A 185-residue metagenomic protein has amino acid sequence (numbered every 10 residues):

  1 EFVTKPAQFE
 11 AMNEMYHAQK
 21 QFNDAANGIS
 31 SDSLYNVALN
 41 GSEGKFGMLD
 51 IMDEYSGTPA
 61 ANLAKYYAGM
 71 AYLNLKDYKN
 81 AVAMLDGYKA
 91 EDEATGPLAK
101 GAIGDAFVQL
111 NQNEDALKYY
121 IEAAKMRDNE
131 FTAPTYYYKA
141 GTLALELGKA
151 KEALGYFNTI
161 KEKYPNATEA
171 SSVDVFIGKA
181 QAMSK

Functional and structural regions predicted by a protein language model:
K5-P6, E54-A61, L75, K89-P97 (+2 more regions): Short solvent-exposed coil/turn linkers within tandem alpha-helical repeat scaffolds
G28-N80: Extracytoplasmic/periplasmic/luminal assembly and interaction segments in envelope/secretory/respiratory proteins
